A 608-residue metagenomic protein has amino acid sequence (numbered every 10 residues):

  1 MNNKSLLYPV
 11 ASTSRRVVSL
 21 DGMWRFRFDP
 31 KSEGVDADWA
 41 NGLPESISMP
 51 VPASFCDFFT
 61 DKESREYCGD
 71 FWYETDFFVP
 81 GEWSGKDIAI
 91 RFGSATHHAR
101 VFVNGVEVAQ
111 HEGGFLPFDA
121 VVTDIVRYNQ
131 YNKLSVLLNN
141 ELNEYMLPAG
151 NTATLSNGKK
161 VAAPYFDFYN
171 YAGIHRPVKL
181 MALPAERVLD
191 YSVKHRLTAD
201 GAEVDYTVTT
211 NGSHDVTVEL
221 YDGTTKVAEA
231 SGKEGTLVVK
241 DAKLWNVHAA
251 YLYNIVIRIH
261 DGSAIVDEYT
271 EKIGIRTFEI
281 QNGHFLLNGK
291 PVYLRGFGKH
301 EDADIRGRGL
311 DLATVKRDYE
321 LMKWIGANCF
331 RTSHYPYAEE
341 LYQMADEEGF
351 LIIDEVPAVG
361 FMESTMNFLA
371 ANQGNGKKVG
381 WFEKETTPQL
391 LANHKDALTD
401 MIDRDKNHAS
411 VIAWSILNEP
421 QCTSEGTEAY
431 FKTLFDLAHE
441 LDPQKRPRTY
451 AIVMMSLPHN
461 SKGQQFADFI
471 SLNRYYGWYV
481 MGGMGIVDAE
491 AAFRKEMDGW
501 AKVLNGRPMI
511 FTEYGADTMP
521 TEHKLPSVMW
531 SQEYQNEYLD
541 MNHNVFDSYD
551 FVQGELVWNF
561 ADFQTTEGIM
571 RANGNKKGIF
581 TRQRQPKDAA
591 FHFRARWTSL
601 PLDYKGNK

Functional and structural regions predicted by a protein language model:
M1-M344, E348-I352, A397, I412-A413 (+5 more regions): Secreted/periplasmic carbohydrate-active enzymes, especially glycoside hydrolases
T207, Y319-L321, C329-S599, K605-G606: Substrate-binding/catalytic cleft of secreted carbohydrate-active enzymes, primarily glycoside hydrolases
